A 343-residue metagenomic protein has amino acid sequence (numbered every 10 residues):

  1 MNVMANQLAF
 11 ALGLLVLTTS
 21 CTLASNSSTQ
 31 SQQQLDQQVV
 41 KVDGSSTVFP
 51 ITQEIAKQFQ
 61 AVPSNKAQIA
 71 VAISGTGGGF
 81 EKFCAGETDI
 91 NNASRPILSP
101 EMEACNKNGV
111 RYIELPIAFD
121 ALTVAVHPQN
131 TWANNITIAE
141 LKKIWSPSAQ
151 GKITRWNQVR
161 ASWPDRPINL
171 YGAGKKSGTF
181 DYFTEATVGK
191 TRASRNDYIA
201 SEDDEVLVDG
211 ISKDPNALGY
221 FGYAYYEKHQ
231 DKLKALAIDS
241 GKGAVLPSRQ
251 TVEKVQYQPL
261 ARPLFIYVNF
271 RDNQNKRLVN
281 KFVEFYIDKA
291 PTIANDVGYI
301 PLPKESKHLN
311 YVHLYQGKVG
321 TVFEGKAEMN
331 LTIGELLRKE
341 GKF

Functional and structural regions predicted by a protein language model:
M1-F10: Bacterial N-terminal signal peptides that target proteins for export
L17-S20: C-terminal motif of bacterial Sec signal peptides marking the signal peptidase cleavage site
T22-F343: Flexible loop/hinge segments at secondary-structure junctions
